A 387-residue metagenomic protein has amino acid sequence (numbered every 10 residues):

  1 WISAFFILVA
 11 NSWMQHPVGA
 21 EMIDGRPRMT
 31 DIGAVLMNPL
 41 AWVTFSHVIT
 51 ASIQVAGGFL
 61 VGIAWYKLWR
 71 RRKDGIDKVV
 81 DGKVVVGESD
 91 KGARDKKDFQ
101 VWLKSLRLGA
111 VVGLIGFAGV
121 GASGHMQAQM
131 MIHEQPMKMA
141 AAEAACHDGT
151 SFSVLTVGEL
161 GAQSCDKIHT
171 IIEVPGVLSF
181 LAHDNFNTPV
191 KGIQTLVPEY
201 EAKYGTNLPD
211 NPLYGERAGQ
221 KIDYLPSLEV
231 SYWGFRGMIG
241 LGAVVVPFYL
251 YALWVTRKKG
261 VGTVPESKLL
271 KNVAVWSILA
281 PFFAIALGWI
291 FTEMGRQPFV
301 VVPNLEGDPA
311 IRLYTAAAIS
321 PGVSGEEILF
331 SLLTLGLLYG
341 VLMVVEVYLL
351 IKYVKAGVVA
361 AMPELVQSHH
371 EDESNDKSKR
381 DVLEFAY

Functional and structural regions predicted by a protein language model:
W1-Y387: Polytopic transmembrane helical bundles with strong interfacial aromatic enrichment
